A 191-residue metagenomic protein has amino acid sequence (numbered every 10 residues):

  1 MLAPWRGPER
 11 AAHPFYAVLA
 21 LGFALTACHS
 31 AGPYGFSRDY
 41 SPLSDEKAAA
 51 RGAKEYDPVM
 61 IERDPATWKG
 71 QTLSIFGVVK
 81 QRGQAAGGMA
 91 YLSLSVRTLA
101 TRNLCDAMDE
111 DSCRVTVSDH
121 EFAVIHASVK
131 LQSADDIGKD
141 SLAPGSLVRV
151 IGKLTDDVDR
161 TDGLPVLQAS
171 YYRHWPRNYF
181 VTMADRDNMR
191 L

Functional and structural regions predicted by a protein language model:
M1-C28: Sec-dependent bacterial lipoprotein signal peptides
C28-L191: OB-fold and OB-like single-stranded nucleic-acid-recognition modules and their adjacent interaction interfaces
